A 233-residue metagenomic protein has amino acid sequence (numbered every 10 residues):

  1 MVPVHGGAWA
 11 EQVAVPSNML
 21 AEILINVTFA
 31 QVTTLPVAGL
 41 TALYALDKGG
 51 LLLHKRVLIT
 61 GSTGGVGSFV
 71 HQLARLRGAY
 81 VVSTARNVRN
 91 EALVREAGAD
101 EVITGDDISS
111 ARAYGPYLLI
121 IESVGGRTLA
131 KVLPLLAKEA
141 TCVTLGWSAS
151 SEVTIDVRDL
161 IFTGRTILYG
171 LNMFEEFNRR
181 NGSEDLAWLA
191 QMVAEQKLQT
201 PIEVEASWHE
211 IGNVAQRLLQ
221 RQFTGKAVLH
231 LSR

Functional and structural regions predicted by a protein language model:
M1, L118-I121, V143: N-terminal Rossmann-like NAD(P) cofactor-binding module of classical short-chain dehydrogenase/reductase
M1-G61: NAD(P)H dinucleotide-binding glycine-rich loop of Rossmann-like/cofactor-binding domains, especially the beta1-alpha1
A8-A10, R86-L93, E152-V157: Short, glycine/polar-rich helix-capping loops at beta-to-alpha or helix-loop-helix junctions that flank or form
G39-L40, G61-S68, E122-G125: Glycine-rich NAD(P) Rossmann-fold beta1-alpha1 loop
I59, R75-T128, G182: Adenosine-nucleotide cofactor-binding segment
G67-L76: Surface-exposed amphipathic alpha-helices with a cationic face
R127-L198, H230-R233: Glycine-rich phosphate-binding loop and adjacent beta-alpha segment of Rossmann(oid) nucleotide-cofactor-binding
